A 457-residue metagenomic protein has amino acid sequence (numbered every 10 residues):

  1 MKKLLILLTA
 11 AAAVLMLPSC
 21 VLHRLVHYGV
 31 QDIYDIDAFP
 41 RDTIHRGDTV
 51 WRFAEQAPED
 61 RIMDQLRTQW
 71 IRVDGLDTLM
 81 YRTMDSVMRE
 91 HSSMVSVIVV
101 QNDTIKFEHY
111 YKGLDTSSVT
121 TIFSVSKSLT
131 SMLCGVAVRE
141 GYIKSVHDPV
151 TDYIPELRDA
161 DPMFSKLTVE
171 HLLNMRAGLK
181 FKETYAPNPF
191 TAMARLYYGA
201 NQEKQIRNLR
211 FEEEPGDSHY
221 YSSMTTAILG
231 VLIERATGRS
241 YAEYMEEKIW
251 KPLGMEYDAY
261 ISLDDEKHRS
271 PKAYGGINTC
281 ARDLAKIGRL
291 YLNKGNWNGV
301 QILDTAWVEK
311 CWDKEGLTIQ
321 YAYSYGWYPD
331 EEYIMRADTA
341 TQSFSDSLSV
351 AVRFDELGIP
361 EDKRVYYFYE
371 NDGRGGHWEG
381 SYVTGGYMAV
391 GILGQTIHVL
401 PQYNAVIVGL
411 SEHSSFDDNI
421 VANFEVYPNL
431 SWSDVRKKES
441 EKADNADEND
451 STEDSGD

Functional and structural regions predicted by a protein language model:
K2-A10: Sec-dependent signal peptide recognition, specifically the positively charged N-region followed immediately by
L4-L5, M16-L114, E140-I143, S433-D457: N-terminal leader/targeting segments and the immediately adjacent pre-domain N-terminus
V21-H27, D32, D346-S349, G386-D457: Structured C-terminal helix/loop/strand segments within mature extracytoplasmic catalytic/sensor domains
M88-I98, Y111-E156, A160-L167, E214-Y221 (+1 more regions): Short active-site loop at a secondary-structure junction that contains or immediately precedes the catalytic residue(s)
D103, T121-V146, L172, L229-I233 (+1 more regions): Active-site SXXK
T116, P187, L209-P215, T225-A227 (+1 more regions): Flexible glycine/proline-enriched surface loops and loop-helix/loop-strand junctions
E140-L179, N208-R210, T237-Y274, T279 (+1 more regions): Active-site helix/loop module of the DD-peptidase/beta-lactamase fold, centered on the serine-lysine SxxK catalytic
H219, E243, D258-P401, S414-S415: Penicillin-binding protein/beta-lactamase superfamily catalytic region
